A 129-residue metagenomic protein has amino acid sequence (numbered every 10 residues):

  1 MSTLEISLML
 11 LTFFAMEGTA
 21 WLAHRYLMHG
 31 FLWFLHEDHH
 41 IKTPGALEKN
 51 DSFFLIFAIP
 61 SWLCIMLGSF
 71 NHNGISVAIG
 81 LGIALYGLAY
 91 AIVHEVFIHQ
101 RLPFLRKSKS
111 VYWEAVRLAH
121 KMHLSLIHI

Functional and structural regions predicted by a protein language model:
T3-G18, E48-A115, A119: Hydrophobic transmembrane alpha-helical segments that form the core helix bundle of multi-pass membrane enzymes
L22-F31: Membrane-water interface of transmembrane alpha-helices
A23, L35-D38, V93: Intrinsically disordered, low-complexity cationic segments
W33-F57: Juxtamembrane helix-capping/reentrant segments at transmembrane boundaries
F34-I41, I98, L118-M122: Short amphipathic alpha-helical coupling elements at transmembrane boundaries
S125: Internal gly/pro-rich beta-alpha loop/helix module that stabilizes soluble enzyme cofactors or their anionic handles
H128-I129: Conserved small/polar residues in nucleotide/adenosyl-binding loops
